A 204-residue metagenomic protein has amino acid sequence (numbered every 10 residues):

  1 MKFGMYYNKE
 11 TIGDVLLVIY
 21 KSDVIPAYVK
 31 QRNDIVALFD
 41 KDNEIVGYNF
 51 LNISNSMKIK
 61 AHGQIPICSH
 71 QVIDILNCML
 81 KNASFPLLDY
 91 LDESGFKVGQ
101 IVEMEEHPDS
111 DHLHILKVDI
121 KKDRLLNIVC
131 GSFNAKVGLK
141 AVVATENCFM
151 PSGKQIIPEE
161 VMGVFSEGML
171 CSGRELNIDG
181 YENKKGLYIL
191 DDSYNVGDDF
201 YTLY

Functional and structural regions predicted by a protein language model:
M1-Y204: Phosphate-backbone binding interfaces of nucleic-acid-interacting proteins
